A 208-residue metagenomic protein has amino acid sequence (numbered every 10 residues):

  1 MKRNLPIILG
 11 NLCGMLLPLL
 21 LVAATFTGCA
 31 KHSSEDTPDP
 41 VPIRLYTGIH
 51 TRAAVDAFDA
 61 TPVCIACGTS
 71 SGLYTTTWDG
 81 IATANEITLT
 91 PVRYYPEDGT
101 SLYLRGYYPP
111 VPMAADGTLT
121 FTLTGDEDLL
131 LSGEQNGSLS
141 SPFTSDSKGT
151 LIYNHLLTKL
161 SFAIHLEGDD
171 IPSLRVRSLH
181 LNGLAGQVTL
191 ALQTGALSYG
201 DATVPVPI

Functional and structural regions predicted by a protein language model:
M1-K2, A30: N-terminal hydrophobic targeting signals that begin at the initiator methionine
K2-L17: Bacterial N-terminal signal peptides that target proteins for export
T25-G28: C-terminal motif of bacterial Sec signal peptides marking the signal peptidase cleavage site
A30-L184, Q193, V204-I208: Short, low-hydrophobicity acidic/polar segments
T189-Q193, S198: Acidic/polar residues at beta-strand termini and the immediately following turn/coil
